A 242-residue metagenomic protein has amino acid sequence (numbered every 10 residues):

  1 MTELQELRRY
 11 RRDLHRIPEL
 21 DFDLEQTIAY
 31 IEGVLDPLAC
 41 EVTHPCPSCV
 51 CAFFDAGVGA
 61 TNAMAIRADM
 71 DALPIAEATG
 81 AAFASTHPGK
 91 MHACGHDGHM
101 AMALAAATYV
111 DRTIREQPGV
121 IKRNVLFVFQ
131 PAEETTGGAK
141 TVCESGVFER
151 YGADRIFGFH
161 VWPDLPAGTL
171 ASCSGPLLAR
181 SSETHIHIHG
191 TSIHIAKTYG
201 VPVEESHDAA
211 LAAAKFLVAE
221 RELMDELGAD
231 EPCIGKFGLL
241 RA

Functional and structural regions predicted by a protein language model:
M1-H92, D97, A101, T108-R123: Acidic/His- and Gly-rich active-site-bordering loop/insert found across diverse amide/peptide-bond hydrolases
Y10, I17, L38, Y109 (+5 more regions): Change "in soluble alpha/beta enzymes" to "in soluble alpha/beta proteins
E19, D69-D71, A132, W162 (+1 more regions): Active-site beta-loop-alpha junctions enriched in small/polar residues
S48-V50, S181-E183, I234-F237: Short glycine-rich loop/turn motifs
F53, L73-P74, A81-M91, G98 (+3 more regions): Histidine/acidic-residue-rich, glycine-tolerant segments that coordinate divalent metal ions
A68-L73, A179-S181, L239-A242: Short glycine-enriched loops at secondary-structure junctions
T198-L240: Acidic-enriched catalytic cores of C-N bond-cleaving enzymes acting on peptides and small amides
